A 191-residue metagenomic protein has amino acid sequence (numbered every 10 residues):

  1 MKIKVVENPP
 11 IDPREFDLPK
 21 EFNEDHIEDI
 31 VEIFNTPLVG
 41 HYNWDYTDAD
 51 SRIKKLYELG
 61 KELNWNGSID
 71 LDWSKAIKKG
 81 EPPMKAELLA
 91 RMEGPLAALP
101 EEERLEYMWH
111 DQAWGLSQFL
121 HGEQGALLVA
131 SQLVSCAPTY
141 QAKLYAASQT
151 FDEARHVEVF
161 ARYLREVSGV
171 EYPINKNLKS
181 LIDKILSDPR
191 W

Functional and structural regions predicted by a protein language model:
M1-S131, S135-K143, E166, V170-P173 (+1 more regions): Terminal targeting/low-complexity segments that flank the catalytic cores of oxidoreductases
F119-L127, Q149-L164: Alpha-helical transition-metal enzyme core signature, strongest for iron centers
L144-S148: Short, charged, amphipathic alpha-helical segments
R162-W191: Active-site-proximal alpha-helical scaffolds that flank and shape metal-associated catalytic sites
